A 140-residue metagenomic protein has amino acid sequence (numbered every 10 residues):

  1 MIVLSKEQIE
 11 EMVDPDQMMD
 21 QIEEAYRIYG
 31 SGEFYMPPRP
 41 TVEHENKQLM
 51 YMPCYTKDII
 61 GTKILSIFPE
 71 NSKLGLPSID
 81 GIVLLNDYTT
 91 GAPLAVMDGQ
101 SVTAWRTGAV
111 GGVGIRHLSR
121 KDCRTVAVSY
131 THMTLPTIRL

Functional and structural regions predicted by a protein language model:
M1-V102, G112, D122: N-terminal ligand-binding/catalytic initiation module
T107: Conserved donor sugar-nucleotide recognition element shared by glycan-biosynthetic enzymes
V110-G111, M133: Active-site glycine-rich loop that binds ribose-phosphate moieties when present
V113-H117: A short, basic/flexible loop-to-alpha-helix module at the beginning of a structural domain
V126-A127: Conserved beta-strand elements of the Class I
T131-L140: Conserved small/polar residues in nucleotide/adenosyl-binding loops
